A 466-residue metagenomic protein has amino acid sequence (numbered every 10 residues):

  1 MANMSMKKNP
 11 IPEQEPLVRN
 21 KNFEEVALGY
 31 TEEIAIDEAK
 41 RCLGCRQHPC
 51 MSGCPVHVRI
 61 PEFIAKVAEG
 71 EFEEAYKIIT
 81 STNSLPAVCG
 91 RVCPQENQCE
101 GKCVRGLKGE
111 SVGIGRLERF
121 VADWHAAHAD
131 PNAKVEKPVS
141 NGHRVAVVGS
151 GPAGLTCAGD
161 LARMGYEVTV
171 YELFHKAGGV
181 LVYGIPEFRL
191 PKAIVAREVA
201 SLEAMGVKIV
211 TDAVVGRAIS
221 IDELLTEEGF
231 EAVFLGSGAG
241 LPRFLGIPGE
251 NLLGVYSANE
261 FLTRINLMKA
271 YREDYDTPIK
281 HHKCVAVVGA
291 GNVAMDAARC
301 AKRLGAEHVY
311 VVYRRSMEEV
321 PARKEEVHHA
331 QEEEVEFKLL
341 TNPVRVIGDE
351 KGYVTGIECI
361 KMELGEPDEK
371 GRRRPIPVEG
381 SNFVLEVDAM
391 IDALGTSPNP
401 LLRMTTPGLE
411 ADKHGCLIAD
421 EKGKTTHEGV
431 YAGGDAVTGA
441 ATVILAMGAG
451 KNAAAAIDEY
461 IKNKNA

Functional and structural regions predicted by a protein language model:
R19-D37, R59-R91, K108-K137, I265-N266 (+1 more regions): Ferredoxin-type iron-sulfur electron-transfer modules in oxidoreductases and energy-metabolism complexes
G44-E69, V88-V121, T169, K176 (+1 more regions): Iron-sulfur cluster-binding cysteine motifs and their immediate structural context in ferredoxin-like electron-transfer
E74, V139, R144-V148, A196-I247 (+5 more regions): Feature captures the FAD/FMN-dependent oxidoreductase FAD-binding
V121-V139, R197-R217, P242-L304, A411-K422 (+1 more regions): Glycine-rich dinucleotide-binding loop and its adjacent helix/turn
R144-T169, A294-K302: N-terminal Rossmann-like FAD-binding beta1-loop-alpha1 element of flavoenzymes
E167-V170, F174-A204, I209-V210, A298-R345: Rossmann-like dinucleotide-binding cores of NAD(P)H-dependent redox enzymes
N251-H282, P367-A440: FAD-site-proximal beta/loop scaffold in flavoenzymes
A436-K464: A conserved FAD-binding loop/helix module that cradles the flavin
